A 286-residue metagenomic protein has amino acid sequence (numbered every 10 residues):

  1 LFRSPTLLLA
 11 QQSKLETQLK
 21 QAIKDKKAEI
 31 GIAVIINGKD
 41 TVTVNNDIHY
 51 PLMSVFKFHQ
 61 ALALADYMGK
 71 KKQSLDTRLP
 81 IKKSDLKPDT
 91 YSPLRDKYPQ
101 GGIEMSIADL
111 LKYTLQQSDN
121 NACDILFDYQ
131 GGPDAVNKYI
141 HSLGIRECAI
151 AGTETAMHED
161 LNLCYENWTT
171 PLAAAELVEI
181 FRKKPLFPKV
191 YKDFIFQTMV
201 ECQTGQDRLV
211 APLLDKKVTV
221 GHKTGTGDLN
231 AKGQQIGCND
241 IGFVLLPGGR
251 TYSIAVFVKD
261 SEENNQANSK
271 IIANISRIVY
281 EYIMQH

Functional and structural regions predicted by a protein language model:
T6-A10: Sec/Tat signal peptide C-region and signal peptidase I cleavage site
Q12-N46, V244: A short, well-structured edge-of-sheet supersecondary motif
Q12-Q21, D128-Y129, P133-D134, E176 (+3 more regions): Structured C-terminal helix/loop/strand segments within mature extracytoplasmic catalytic/sensor domains
E29, D124-L186: Mid-domain, small-residue-enriched loop/turn segments at the edges of structured enzyme/sensor domains
P51-P80, T114, I254: Active-site SXXK
D66-L86, P133, P188-K192: Short, well-structured active-site flanking segments
L86-D124: Conserved catalytic neighborhood of penicillin-recognizing serine enzymes
